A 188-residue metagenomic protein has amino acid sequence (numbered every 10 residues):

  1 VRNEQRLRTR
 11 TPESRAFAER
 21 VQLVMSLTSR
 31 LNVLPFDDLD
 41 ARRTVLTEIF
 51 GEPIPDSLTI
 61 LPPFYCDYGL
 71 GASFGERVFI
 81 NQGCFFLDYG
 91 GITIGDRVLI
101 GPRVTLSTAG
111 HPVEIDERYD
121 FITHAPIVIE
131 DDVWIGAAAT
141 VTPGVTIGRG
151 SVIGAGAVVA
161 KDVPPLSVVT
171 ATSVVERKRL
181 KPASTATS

Functional and structural regions predicted by a protein language model:
V1-S57, V174-S188: Terminal amphipathic alpha-helical/low-complexity segments used for targeting or macromolecular assembly
F50, Y119, P126, V159-A160: Short secondary-structure boundary/capping segments
F64-F74, F79-T146, T172-T187: Flexible, glycine/small-residue-enriched loop-and-beta-strand segment within the central core of proteins
W134, V152, V168-T170: Short-chain dehydrogenase/reductase
V145-G148, V163: Extended beta-solenoid/beta-helix repeat architectures
V158, V168, V174: Conserved sequence/active-site signature of Rossmann-fold short-chain dehydrogenase/reductase
